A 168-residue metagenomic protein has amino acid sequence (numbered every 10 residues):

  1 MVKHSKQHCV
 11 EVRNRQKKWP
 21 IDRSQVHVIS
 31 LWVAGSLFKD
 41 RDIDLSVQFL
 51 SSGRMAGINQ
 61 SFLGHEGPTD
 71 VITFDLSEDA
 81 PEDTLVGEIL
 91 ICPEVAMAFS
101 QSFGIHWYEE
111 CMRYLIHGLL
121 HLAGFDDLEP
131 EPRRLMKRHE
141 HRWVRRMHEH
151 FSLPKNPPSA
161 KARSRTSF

Functional and structural regions predicted by a protein language model:
M1-C111, L122-F168: An acidic/histidine-cluster motif and surrounding catalytic segment that typifies divalent-metal-assisted enzyme active
